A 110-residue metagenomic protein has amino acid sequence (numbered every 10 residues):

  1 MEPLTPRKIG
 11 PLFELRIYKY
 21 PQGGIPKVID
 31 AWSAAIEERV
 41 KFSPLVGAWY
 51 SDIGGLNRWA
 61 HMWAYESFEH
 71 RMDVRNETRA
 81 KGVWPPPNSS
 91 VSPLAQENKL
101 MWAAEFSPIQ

Functional and structural regions predicted by a protein language model:
M1, P21-G23, E69: A short, structured loop/turn motif at beta-sheet edges
M1-I17: Surface-exposed beta-loop interaction hotspot
K8, S33-V46, I53-G55, A64-A104: An amphipathic, aromatic/His-enriched active-site/gating alpha helix that lines ligand/cofactor pockets
I17-Y18, K99: Residue-level recognition of well-ordered beta-strand positions that form the cores of beta-sheet-rich folds across
K19, M62-A64: Short hydrophobic/aromatic beta-strand micro-patches that form the beta-sheet surface supporting nucleotide- or nucleic
K19-I29: Short, surface-exposed ligand-recognition loops at beta-strand->loop->(often short) alpha-helix junctions that present
E105-Q110: A cross-kingdom feature marking charged/low-complexity
